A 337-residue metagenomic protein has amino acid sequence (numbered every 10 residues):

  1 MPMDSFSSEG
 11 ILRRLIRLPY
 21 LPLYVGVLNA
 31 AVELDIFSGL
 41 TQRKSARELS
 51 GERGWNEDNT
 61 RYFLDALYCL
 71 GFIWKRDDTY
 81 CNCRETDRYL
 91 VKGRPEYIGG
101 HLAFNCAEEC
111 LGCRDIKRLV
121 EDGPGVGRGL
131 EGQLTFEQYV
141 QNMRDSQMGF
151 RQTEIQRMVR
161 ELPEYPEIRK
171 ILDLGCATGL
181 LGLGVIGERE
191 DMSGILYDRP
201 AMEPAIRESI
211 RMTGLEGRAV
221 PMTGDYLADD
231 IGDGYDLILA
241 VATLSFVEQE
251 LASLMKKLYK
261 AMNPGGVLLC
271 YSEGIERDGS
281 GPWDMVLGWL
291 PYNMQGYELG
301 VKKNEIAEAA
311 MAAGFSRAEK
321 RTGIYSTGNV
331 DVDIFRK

Functional and structural regions predicted by a protein language model:
P2, L12, L18-P22, V27 (+4 more regions): Conserved Class I S-adenosyl-L-methionine-dependent methyltransferase catalytic core
P2-D65, W74, L180-L181, G187 (+1 more regions): Alpha-helical subdomain
L172: Short beta-strand immediately N-terminal to the catalytic nucleophile in serine-hydrolase-like folds
G175-G179: Class I SAM-dependent methyltransferase "Motif I" SAM/SAH-binding loop
